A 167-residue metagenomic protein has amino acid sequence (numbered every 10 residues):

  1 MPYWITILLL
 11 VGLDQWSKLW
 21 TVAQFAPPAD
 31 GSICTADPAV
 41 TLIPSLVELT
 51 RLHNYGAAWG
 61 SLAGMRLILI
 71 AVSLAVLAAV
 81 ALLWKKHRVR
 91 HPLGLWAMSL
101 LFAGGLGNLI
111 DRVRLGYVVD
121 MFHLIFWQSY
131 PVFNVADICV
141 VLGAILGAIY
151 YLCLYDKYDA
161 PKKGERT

Functional and structural regions predicted by a protein language model:
M1-T167: Alpha-helical transmembrane bundles and membrane-interface segments of multipass inner-membrane proteins
